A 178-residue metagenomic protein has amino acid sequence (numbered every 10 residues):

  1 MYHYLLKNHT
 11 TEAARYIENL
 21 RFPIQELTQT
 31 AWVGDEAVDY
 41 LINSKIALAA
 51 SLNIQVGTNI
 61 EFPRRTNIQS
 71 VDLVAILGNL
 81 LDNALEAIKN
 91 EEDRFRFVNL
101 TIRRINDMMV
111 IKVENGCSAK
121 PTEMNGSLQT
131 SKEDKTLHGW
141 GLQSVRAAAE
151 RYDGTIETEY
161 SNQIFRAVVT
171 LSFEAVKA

Functional and structural regions predicted by a protein language model:
M1, S70-R94: Conserved ATP-binding N-box helix of the HATPase_c
E18-F22, G34-S51, M109: Short beta-to-alpha transition helix within the HATPase_c
T30, V56-I76: Conserved short strand/loop->alpha-helix "switch" segment adjacent to the catalytic nucleotide/phosphoryl-transfer site
F95-D107: Short beta-strand/loop element within the Bergerat-fold HATPase_c
D107-G139, A178: Glycine-rich/acidic phosphate-handling loop/turn and adjacent ATP-lid/helix of nucleotide-binding kinase/ATPase domains
A119, S161-V168: Glycine-rich nucleotide-binding loop
